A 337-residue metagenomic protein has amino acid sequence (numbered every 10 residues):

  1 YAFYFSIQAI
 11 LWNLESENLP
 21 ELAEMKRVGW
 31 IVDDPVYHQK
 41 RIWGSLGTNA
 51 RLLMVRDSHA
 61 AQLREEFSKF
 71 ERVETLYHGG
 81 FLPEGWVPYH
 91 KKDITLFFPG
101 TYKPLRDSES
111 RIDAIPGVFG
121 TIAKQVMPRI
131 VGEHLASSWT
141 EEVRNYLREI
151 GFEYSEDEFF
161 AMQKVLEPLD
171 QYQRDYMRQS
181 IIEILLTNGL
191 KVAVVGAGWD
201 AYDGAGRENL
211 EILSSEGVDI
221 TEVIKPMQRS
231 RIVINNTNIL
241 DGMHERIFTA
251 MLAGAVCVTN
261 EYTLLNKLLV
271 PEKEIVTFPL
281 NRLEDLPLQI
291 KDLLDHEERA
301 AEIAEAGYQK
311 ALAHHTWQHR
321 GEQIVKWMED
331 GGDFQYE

Functional and structural regions predicted by a protein language model:
Y1-E24, Q163-P168, Y172, Y176 (+3 more regions): N-terminal pre-catalytic "stem/leader" segment of glycosyltransferase-like enzymes
Y1-S68, F81-W86, S215-E222, D241 (+1 more regions): Extended catalytic core of nucleotide-activated donor transferases of GT-like folds
V32, H78, T101, P279-L280: Active-site donor-binding loop signature of nucleotide-sugar glycosyltransferases
I42-G47, V87-L96, I290-L294: Short, surface-exposed amphipathic charged segments that create phosphate/polyanion-binding patches used for binding
S45-G47, D57, Q62-R64, S68-F70 (+2 more regions): Catalytic binding pocket for nucleotide-activated donors in carbohydrate/polymer assembly enzymes
E65-L240, Y262-L265: Nucleotide-sugar donor-binding catalytic core of glycosyltransferases
